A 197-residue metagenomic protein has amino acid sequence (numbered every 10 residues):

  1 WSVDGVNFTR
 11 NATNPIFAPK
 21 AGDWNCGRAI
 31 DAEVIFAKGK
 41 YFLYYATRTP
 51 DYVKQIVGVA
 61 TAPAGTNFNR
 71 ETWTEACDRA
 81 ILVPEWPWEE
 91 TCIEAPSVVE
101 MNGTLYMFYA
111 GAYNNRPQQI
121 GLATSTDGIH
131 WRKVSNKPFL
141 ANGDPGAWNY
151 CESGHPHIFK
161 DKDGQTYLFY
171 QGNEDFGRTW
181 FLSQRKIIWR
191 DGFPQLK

Functional and structural regions predicted by a protein language model:
W1-K197: Carbohydrate-active catalytic/glycan-binding domains of CAZyme proteins, especially the secreted or lumenal ectodomains
